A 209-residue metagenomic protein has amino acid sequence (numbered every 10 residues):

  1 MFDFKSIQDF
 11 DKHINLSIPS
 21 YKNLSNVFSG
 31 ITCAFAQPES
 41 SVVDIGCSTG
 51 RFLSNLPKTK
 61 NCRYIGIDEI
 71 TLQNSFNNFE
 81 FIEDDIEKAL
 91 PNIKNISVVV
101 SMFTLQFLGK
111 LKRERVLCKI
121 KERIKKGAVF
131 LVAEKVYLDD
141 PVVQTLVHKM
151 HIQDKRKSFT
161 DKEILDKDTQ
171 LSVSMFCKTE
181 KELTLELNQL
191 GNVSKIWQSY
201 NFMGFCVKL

Functional and structural regions predicted by a protein language model:
F4-L24: Class I SAM-dependent methyltransferase Rossmann-like catalytic core, especially the SAM/SAH-binding loop
S20-P38: Conserved alpha-helix/loop element of class I SAM-dependent methyltransferases that forms part of the SAM/SAH-binding
V43, S48-K88: Class I SAM-dependent methyltransferase SAM/SAH-binding core
V100: A conserved beta-strand element that flanks and buttresses the S-adenosyl-L-methionine
E114-K126: A short glycine-rich, Lys/Arg-flanked "PGG" loop and its adjoining helix->strand segment in the class I
G127-K135: Conserved beta-strand signature within the Rossmann-like core of class I S-adenosyl-L-methionine
K135-E186: C-terminal alpha-helical "lid/dimerization" subdomain adjacent to the S-adenosyl-L-methionine
S194-L209: Core SAM-dependent methyltransferase catalytic element
